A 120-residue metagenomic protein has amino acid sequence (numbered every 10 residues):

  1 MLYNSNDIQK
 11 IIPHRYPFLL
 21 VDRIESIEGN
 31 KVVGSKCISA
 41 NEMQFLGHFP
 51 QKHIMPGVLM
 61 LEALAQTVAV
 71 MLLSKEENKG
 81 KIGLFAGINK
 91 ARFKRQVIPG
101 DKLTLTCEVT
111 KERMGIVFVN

Functional and structural regions predicted by a protein language model:
L2, V68-T106: Hydrophobic beta-strand-centered segment that forms part of the acyl-chain substrate-binding groove
S5-R15: Short aromatic-glycine motifs in intrinsically disordered, low-complexity regions
Q9, Q51, F93-R95: Beta-strand-rich interaction surfaces with strong enrichment in secreted/lumenal proteins
R15-M55: Catalytic strand-loop segment that frames the active site of acyl-thioester-processing enzymes
V21, I88, F118-V119: Hydrophobic residues on conserved beta-strands that form the core of alpha/beta folds
R23-S26, K90, R95, V109-K111: A residue-level detector for short acidic-glycine micro-motifs
G29-V33, V97-D101, T106-N120: HotDog/MaoC-like acyl-thioester-processing domains
G47-P56, M60-V70, F85: Compact, glycine-rich, soluble single-domain proteins
